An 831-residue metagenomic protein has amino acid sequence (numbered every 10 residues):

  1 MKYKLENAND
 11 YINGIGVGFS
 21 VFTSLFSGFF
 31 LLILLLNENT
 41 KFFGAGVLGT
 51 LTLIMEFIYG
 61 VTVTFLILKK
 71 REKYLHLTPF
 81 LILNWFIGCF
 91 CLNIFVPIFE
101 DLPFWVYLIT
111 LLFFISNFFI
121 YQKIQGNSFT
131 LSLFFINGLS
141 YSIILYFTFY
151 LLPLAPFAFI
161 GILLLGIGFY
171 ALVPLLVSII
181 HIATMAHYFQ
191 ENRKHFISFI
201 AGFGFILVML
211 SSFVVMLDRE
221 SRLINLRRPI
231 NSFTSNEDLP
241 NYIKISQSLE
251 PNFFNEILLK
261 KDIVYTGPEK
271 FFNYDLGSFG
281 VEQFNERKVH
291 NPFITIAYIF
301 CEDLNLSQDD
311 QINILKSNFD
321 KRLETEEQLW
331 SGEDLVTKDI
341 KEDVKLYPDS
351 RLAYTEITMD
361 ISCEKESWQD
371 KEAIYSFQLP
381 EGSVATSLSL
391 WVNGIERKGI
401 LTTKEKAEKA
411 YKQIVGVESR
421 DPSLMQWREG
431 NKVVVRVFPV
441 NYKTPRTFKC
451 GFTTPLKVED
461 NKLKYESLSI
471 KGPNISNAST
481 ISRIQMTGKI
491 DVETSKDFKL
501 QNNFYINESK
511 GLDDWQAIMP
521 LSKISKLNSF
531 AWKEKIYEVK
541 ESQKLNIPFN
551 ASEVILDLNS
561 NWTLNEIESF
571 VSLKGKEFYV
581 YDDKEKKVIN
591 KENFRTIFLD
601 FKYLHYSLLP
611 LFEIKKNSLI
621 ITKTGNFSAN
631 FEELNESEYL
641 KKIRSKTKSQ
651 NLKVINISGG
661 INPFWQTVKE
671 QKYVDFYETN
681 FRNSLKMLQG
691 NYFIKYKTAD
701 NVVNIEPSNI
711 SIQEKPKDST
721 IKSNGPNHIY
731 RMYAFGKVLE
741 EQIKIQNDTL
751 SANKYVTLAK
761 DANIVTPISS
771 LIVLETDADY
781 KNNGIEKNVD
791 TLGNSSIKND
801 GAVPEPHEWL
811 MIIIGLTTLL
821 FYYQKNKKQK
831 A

Functional and structural regions predicted by a protein language model:
K2-K123, F129-V336, V384, K586-T596 (+2 more regions): Pro/Ser/Thr/Gly-rich intrinsically disordered low-complexity regions
L77, C363, V392-E396: Extracellular/secreted glycoprotein ectodomains characterized by long, lumenal stretches of O-glycosylated
D310-E356, V415-N431, K526-S542: Edge strands and adjacent loops of beta-rich recognition modules
E342, R351-F377: Short beta-strand elements of extracellular/lumenal beta-sandwich folds
K345, T358-S362, S376-Q378, S389 (+3 more regions): Residue-level recognition of well-ordered beta-strand positions that form the cores of beta-sheet-rich folds across
M359, W427, T453, K526-K587 (+1 more regions): MIDAS-like acidic motif and immediate structural context at the N-terminus of von Willebrand factor A/I domains
D370-L390: Low-complexity, serine/threonine/proline/glycine-rich extracellular segments that form mucin-like
S387-W427, P439-V440, T447, G451-F549 (+1 more regions): An acidic, Ser/Thr-enriched
